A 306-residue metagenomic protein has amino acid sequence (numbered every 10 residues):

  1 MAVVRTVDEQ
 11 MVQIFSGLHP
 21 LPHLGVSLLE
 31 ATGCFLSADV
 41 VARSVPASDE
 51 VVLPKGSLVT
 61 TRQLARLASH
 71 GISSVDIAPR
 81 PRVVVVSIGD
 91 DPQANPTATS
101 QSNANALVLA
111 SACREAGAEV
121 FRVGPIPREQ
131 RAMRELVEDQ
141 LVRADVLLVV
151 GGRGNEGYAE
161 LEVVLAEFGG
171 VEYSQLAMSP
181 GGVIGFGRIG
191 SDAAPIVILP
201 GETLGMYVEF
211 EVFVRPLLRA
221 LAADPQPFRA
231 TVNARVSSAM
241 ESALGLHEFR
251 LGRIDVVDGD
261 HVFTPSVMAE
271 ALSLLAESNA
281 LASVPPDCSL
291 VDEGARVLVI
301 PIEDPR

Functional and structural regions predicted by a protein language model:
M1-D8, P79-L199, T203-E209, A220: Helix-rich terminal scaffold detector
A2-L29, G33-R128, L136, F263-P265 (+2 more regions): Short, glycine/charged-enriched hinge/interface segments at domain edges or termini
V4, G25-L29, A166-R306: Flexible glycine/proline-rich
Q13, A132, F213: Charged catalytic carboxylate motif
F15-P22, D39, G56, G71 (+8 more regions): Structural signal for hydrophobic packing residues in well-ordered secondary-structure cores of soluble enzyme domains
V51-L53, V59, L147, V291 (+1 more regions): Generic structural signal for buried aliphatic residues
K55, H70-I77, V137-E138, S174 (+3 more regions): A generic local secondary-structure boundary/capping motif
R62, E156, T231: Charged, alpha-helix-enriched surfaces in structured cytosolic catalytic cores of large nucleotide-utilizing machines
